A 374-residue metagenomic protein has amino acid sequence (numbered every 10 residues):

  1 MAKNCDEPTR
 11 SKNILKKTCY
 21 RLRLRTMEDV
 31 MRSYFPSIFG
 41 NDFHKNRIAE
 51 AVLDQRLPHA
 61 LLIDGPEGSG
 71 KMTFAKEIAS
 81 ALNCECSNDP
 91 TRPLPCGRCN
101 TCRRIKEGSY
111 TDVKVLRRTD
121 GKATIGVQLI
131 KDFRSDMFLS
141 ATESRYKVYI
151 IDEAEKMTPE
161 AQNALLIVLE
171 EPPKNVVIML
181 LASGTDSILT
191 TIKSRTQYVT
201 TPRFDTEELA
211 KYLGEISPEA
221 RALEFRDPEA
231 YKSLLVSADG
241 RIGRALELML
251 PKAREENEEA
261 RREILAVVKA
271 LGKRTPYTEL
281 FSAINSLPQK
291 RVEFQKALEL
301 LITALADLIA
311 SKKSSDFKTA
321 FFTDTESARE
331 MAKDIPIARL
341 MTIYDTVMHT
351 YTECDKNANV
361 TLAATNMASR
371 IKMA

Functional and structural regions predicted by a protein language model:
K3, I14, C19-E160, I167: Clamp-loader machinery-focused feature within the broader ASCE/P-loop NTPase space
L15, T26-A81, R104, K174-V176 (+2 more regions): Charged, glycine-rich active-site and insertion segments that engage polyanionic ligands
N163-L180: Conserved catalytic/switch belt of AAA+ P-loop NTPases
